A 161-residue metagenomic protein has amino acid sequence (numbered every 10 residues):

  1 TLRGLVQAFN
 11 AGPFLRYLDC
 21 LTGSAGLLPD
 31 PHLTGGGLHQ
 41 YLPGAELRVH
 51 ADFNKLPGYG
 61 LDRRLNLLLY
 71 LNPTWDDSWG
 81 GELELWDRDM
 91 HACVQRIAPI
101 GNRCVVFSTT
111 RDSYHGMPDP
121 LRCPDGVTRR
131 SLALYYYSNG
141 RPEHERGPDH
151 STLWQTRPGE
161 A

Functional and structural regions predicted by a protein language model:
T1-T34: Signature of the catalytic double-stranded beta-helix
L5, N10-P13, G37, N66 (+2 more regions): A general marker of short, structured functional hotspots
D19, L68-Y70: Short, well-ordered amphipathic alpha-helices
L21-P29, H39-V49, N54-Y59: A contiguous catalytic/ligand-binding core that recognizes phosphate-bearing ligands
T22-G26, G36-Q40, P99-C104, S131: Functionally constrained cores in energy, signaling, and assembly domains
L27-P31, G37, V106-F107, G116: A structural signal for short, well-ordered beta-strand segments and their strand-loop junctions that often border
P29-H32, G36-Q40, R63, T74-W75: Acidic, glycine-rich loop-and-strand cores that form catalytic or ligand-binding grooves in diverse globular domains
G44, D52-L65, N72-A161: Catalytic core of Fe(II)/2-oxoglutarate
